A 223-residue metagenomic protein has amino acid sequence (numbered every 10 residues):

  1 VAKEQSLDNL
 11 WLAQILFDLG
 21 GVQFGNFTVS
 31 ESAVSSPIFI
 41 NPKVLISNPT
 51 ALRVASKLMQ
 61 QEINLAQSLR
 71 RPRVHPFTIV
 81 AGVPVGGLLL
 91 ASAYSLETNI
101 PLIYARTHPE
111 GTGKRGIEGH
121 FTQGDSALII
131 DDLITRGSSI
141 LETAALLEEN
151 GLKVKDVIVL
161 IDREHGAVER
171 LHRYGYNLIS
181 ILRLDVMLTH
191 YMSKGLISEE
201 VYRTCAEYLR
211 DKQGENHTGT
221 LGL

Functional and structural regions predicted by a protein language model:
V1-I130, S138-L223: PRPP-associated nucleotide enzymes
